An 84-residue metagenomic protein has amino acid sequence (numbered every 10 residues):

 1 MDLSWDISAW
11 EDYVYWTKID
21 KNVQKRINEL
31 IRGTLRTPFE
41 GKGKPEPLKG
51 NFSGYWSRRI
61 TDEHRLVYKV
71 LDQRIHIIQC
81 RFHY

Functional and structural regions predicted by a protein language model:
D2, E11-K25, K42, K49 (+2 more regions): Enriched for short, Lys/Arg-rich terminal
S4-D6: PIN/NYN-family metal-dependent endoribonuclease catalytic core
Q24-T37: Compact soluble domain cores
T37, E46, G50: Short glycine- and Lys/Arg-enriched binding-loop motifs that mark or flank ligand-binding interfaces
